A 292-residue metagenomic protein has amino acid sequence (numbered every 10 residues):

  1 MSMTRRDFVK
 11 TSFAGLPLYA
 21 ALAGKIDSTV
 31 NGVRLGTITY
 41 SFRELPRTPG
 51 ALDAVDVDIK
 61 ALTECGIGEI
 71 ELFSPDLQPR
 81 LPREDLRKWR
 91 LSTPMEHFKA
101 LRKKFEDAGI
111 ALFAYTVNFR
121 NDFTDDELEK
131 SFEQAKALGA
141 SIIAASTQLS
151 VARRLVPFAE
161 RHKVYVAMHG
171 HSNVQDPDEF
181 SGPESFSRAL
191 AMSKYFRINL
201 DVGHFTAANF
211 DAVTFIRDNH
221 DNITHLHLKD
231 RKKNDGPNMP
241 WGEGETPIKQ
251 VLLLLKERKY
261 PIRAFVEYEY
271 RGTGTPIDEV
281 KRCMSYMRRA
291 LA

Functional and structural regions predicted by a protein language model:
S2-I142, E160-A167, S172, D221 (+2 more regions): N-terminal pre-domain/capping segments
Y40-F42, F73-P75, V117-R120, Q148 (+4 more regions): Active-site beta-loop-alpha junctions enriched in small/polar residues
P46-A51, D126, P177-F180, D211 (+2 more regions): Short, solvent-exposed loop/turn segments at secondary-structure boundaries
I59, F132, A152, P183-S187 (+2 more regions): Extracytoplasmic/secreted envelope proteins and their assembly/folding machinery, especially bacterial periplasmic
L149-F158: Active-site-adjacent beta->alpha loops and helix N-cap segments on the catalytic face of soluble alpha/beta enzymes
A159-E245, K249-L252: Acidic/histidine-rich catalytic cores of soluble enzymes
W241-Y268, K281-R282, A292: H/E-rich (His + Asp/Glu) clusters that bind or coordinate divalent metals
E269, T273-G274, Y286: Substrate-binding clefts and catalytic carboxylate motifs of secreted carbohydrate-active enzymes
